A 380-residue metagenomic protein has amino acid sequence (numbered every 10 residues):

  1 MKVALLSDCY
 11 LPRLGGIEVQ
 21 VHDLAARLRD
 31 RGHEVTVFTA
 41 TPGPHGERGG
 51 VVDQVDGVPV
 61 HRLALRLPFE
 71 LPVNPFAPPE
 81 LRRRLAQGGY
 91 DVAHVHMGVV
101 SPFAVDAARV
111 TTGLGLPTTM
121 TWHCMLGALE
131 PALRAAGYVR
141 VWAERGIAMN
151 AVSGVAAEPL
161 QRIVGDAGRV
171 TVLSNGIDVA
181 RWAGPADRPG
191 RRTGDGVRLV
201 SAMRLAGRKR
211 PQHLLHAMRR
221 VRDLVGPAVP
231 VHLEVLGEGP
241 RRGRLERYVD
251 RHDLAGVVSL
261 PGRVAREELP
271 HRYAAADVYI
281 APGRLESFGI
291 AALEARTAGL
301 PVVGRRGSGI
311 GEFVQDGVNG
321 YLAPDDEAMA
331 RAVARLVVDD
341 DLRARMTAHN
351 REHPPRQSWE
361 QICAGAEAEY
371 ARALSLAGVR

Functional and structural regions predicted by a protein language model:
V155, G176: Carbohydrate-associated surface elements
G190-R219, E234: Conserved donor-binding/catalytic core segment of Leloir-type glycosyltransferases
R244-V264: Nucleotide-activated donor-binding/catalytic signature segment of Leloir-type glycosyltransferases, i.e., the conserved
R263-V264, H271-A276: Short alpha-helical donor nucleotide-sugar binding micro-motif in glycosyltransferases
R284: Aromatic "clamp/platform" in nucleotide-sugar-dependent glycosyltransferases that forms part of the donor/acceptor
P301-G304: Short hydrophobic beta-strand element within catalytic cores of glycosyltransferases and related nucleotide-activated
D316-E327, R335-D340: Conserved acidic donor-binding segment of nucleotide-sugar-dependent glycosyltransferases
L342-R356, A368: A short, well-ordered alpha-helix in the C-terminal region of glycosyltransferases
